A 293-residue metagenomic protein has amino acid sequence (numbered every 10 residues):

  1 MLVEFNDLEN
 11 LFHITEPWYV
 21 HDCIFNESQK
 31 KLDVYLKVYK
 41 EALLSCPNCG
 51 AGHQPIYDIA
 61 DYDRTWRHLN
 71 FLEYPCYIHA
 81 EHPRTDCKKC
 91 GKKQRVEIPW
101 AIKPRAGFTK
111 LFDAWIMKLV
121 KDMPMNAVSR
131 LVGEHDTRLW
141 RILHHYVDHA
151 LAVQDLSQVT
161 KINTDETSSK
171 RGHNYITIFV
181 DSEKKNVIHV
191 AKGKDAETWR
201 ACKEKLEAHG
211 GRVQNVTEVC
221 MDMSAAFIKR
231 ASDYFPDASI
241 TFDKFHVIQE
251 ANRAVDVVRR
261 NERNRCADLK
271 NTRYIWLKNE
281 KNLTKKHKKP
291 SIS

Functional and structural regions predicted by a protein language model:
M1-I98: Short, conserved DNA-binding cores of transcription-related domains
V34-Y35, C46-C49, C87, I116 (+7 more regions): Mobile genetic element proteins and their domesticated derivatives, centered on retroelements and DNA transposons
G50-H53, Y62-H173, V213-Q214: Short, positively charged, Gly/Tyr-enriched micro-motifs that form contact patches at catalytic or ligand/partner
H82, L131-I142, E183, M223-A225 (+3 more regions): Core catalytic machinery and nucleic-acid-binding channels of phosphodiester-processing enzymes
T85, Q94, Y146-A150, R171 (+3 more regions): Conserved NTP-handling cores and scaffolds of large molecular machines
W115, M123-A127, E134, R141-H145 (+4 more regions): Substrate-contacting helices/loops that form the catalytic groove of nucleic-acid and nucleotide-polymer processing
W140-E218, M223-R230, V257: RNase H-like nuclease fold core
D222, S232-I275: Conserved beta-strand -> loop -> alpha-helix junction used to position metal-binding or nucleic-acid-contacting
